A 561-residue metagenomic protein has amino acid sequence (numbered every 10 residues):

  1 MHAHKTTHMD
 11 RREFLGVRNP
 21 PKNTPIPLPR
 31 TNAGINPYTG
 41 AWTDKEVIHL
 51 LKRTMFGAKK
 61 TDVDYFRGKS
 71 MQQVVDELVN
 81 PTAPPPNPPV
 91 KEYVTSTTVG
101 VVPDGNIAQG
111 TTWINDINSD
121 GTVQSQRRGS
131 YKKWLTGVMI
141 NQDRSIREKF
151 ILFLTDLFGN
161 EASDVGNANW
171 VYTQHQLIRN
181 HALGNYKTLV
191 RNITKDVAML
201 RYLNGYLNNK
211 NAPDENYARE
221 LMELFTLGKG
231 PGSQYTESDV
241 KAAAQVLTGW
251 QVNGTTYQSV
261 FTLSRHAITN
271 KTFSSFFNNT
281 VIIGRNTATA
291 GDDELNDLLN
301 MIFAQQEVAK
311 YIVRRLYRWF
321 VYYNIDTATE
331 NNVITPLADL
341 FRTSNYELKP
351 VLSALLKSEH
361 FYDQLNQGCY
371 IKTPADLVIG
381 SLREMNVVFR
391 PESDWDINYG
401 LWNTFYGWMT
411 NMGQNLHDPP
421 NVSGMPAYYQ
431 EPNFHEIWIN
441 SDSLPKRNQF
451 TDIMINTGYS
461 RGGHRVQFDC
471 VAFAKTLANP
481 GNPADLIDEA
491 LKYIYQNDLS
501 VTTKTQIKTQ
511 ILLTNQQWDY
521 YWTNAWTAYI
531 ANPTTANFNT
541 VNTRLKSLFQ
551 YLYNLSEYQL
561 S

Functional and structural regions predicted by a protein language model:
H2-A33, V94, V101-N106, G110-N118 (+3 more regions): Active-site substrate-binding loop specific to GH73 endo-beta-N-acetylglucosaminidase modules in bacterial autolysins
V17, L50, Y65-F66, V74-P81 (+10 more regions): Residues that form generic nucleotide/phosphate-binding pockets
I26-W42, V47-K59, Q305, A309 (+2 more regions): Flexible, low-complexity segments enriched for small/polar residues
T43, V47, M71, K132 (+7 more regions): Hydrophobic (often cysteine-bearing) scaffold residues that line and stabilize catalytic clefts of nucleotide/cofactor
E46, R53-T54, A58-H181, L263 (+3 more regions): N-terminal accessory alpha/beta regions
L51, L154, L189-I193, L221 (+3 more regions): Amphipathic alpha-helical coiled-coil/leucine-zipper-like oligomerization segments
